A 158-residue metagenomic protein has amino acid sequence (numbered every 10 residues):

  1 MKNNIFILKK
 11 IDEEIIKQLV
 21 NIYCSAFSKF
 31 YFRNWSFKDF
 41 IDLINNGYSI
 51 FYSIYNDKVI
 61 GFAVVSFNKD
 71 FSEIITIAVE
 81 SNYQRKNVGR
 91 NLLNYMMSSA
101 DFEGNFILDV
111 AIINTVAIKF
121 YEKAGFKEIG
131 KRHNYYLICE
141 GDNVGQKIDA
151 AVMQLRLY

Functional and structural regions predicted by a protein language model:
K2, D142-Y158: Terminal substrate-recognition subdomain of acyl/acetyltransferases
F6-N82, L93-Y95, S99, R156-Y158: Acetyl-CoA-dependent GNAT
Y23, Y121, F126, M153: Conserved active-site tyrosine of GNAT-family acetyltransferases
S66, F71, I118, I129-Y135 (+1 more regions): A short, glycine- and basic residue-enriched loop/turn that sits immediately adjacent to a domain's principal
E80-K86, I112-I113: Active-site acidic-Proline motif in GNAT/NAT acetyltransferases
G89, L93, N114-A117, N134-E140: Short glycine/proline-centered loop/turn elements that form peptide/ligand docking sites
L93, A100-I112: Conserved GNAT acetyl-CoA-binding A-motif
I107-V110, E122, K127-Q146: Conserved catalytic-core motifs of GNAT/GCN5-like acyltransferases
